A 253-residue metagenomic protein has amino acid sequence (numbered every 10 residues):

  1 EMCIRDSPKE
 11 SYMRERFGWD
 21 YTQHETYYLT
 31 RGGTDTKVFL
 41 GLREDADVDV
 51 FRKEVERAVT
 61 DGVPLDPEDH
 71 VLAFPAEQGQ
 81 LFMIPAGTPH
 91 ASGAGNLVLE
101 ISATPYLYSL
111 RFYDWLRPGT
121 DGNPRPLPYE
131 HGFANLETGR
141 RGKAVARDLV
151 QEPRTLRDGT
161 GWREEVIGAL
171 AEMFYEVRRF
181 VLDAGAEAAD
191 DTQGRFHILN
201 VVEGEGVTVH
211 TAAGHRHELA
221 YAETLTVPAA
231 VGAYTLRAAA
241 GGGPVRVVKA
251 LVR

Functional and structural regions predicted by a protein language model:
E1-Q78, S92-E205, V209-A212, R216 (+1 more regions): Active-site region of the double-stranded beta-helix
D6, I84-A86: Short His-Asn-centered micro-motif
G87-S92, V231-Y234: Short, charged beta-turn/beta-strand-edge "cap" motif at the junction between a beta-strand and an adjacent loop
E205, H210-R253: Generic C-terminus detector
